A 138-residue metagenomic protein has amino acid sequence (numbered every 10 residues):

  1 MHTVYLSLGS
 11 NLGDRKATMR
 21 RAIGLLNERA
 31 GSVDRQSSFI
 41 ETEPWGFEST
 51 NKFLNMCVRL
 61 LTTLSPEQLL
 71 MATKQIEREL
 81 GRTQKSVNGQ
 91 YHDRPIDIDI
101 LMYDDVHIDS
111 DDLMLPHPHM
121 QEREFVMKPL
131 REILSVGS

Functional and structural regions predicted by a protein language model:
M1-A30, S37-E43: N-terminal beta1-alpha1 ligand-phosphate binding loop
G13, R35-S37, W45-K52, L64-S138: Flexible, gly/pro- and Lys/Arg-enriched active-site loops
N55: Active-site-adjacent structural patch at catalytic or cofactor/ligand-binding sites
L61: Glycine-rich and small/hydrophobic secondary-structure elements
